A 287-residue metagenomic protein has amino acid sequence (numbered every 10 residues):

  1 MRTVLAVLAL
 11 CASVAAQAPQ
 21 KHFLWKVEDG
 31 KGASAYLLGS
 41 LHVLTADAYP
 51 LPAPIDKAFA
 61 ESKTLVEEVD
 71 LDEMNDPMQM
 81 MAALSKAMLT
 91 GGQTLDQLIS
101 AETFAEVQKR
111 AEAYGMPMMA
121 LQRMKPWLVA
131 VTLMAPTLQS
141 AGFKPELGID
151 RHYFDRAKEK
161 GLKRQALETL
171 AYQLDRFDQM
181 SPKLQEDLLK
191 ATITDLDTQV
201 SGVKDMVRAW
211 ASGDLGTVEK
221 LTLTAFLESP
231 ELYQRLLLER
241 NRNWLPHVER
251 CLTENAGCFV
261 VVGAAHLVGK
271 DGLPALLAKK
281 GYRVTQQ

Functional and structural regions predicted by a protein language model:
M1-V7: Sec-dependent signal peptide recognition, specifically the positively charged N-region followed immediately by
L8-Q17: Hydrophobic h-region of N-terminal signal peptides that target proteins for export in Gram-negative bacteria
A9, D47, K270: Active-site-proximal flexible loops/turns
P19, F23-L236: Structured, acidic catalytic/metal-binding patches in enzyme active sites
E231-Q287: A cross-kingdom marker for long, charged
